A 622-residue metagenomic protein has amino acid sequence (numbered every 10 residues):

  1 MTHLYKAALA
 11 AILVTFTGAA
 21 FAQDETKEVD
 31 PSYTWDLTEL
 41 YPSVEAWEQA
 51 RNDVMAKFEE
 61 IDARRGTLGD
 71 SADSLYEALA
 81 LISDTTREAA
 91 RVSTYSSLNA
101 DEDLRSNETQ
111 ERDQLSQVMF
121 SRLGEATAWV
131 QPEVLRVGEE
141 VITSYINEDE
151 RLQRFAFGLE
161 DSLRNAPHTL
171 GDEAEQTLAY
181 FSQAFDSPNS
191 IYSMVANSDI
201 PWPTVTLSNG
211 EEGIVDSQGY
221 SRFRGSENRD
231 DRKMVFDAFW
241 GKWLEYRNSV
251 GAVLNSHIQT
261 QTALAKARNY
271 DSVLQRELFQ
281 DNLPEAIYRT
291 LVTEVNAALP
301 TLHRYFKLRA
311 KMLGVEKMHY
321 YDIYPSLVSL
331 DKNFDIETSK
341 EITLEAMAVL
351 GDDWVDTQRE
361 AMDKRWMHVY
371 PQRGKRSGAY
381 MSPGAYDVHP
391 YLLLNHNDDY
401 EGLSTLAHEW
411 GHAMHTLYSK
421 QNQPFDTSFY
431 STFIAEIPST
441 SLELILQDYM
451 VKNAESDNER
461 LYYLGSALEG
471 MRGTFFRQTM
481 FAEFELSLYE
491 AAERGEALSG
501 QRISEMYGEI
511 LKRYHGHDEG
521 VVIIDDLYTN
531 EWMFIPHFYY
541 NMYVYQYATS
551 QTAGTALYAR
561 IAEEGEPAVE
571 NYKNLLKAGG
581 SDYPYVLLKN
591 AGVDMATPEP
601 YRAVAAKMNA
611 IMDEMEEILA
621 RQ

Functional and structural regions predicted by a protein language model:
M1-A8: Bacterial N-terminal signal peptides that target proteins for export
Q23-S329, K340, L511, I618-R621: A well-structured
K27-V29, T38-P42, V137, G158-T169 (+6 more regions): C-terminal, non-catalytic "cap/extension" segments appended to globular domains
N269, N397-L417, S439, L444 (+2 more regions): Active-site recognition of the HExxH zinc-binding catalytic motif
K332-F334, M367-V388: Catalytic zinc-binding patch centered on the HExxH motif and its immediate surroundings that defines zinc-dependent
F334-I336, D387-A407: Short pre-active-site segment immediately N-terminal to the catalytic Zn-binding motif
Y430-E459, A467-E469, G473, S550: Post-HExxH zinc-binding segment in Zn-dependent metallohydrolases
